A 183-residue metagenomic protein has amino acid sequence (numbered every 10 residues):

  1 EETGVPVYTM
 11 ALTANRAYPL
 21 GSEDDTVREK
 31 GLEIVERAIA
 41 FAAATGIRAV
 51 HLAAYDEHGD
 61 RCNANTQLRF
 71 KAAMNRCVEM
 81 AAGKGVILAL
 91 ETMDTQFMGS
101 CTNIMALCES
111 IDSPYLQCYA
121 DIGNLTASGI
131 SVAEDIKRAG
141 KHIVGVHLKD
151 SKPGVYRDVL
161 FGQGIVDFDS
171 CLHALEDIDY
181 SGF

Functional and structural regions predicted by a protein language model:
T3, T9, R16-C118, A127: Active-site acidic/histidine proton-transfer and metal-coordination neighborhood in alpha/beta enzyme cores
T3-P6, H142-V144: A generic secondary-structure signal marking the coil-to-beta-strand transition
Y8-M10, V50, V146, F183: Hydrophobic residues within beta-strands of alpha/beta enzymes
L12-N15, K149-S151: Short connector loops/turns at beta-strand edges and beta->alpha or beta->beta junctions
M98-A120, N124-F183: Histidine-acidic metal/acid-base catalytic patches
